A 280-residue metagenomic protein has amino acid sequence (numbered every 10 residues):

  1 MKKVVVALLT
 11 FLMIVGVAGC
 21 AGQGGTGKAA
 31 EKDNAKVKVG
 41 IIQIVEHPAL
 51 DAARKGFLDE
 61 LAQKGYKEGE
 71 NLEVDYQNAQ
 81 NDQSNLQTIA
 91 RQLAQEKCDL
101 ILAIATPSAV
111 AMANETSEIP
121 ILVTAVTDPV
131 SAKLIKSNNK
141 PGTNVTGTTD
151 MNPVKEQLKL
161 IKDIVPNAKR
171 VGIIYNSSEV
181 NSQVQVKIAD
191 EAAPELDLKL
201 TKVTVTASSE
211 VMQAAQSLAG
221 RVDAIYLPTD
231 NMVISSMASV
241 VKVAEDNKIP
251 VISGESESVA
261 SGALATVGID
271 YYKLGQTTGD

Functional and structural regions predicted by a protein language model:
M1-K38, Q63, K67: Short, low-complexity disordered leader/linker segments with a strong preference for bacterial N-terminal type II
K38-K64, D75-S84, S178-V180, M232-S235 (+1 more regions): Extracytoplasmic "Venus flytrap"
V39, F57, T146-P194: An alpha-beta-alpha
A49-G65, Q157, N181-L198, V243-D246 (+1 more regions): Short, solvent-exposed amphipathic alpha-helices that sit in or adjacent to ligand/effector-binding or catalytic
E73-Q95, V203-L218: Structural motif
A79-K136, L227-G254: Beta-alpha junction/loop-to-helix N-cap segments that form part of ligand/metal-binding clefts
A132-K162, S261-Q276: Short beta-strand elements at the ligand-binding edges of bilobed clamshell
I174, V180-I249, E255: Pocket-lining segment of extracytoplasmic ligand-binding domains
